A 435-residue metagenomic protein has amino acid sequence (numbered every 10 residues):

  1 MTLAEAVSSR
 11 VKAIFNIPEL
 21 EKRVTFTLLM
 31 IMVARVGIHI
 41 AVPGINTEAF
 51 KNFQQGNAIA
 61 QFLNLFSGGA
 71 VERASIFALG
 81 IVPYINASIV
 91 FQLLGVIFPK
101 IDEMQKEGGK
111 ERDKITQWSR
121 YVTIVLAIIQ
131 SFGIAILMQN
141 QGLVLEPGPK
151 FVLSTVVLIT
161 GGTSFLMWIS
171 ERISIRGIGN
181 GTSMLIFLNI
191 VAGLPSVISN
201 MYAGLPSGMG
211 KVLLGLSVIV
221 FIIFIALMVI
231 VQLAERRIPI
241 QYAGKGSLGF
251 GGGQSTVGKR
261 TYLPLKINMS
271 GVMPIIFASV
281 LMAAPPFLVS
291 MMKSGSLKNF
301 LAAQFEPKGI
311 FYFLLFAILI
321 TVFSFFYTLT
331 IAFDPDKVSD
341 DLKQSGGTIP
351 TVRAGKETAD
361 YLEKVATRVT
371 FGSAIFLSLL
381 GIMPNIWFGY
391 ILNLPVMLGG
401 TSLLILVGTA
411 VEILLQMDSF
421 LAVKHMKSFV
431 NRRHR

Functional and structural regions predicted by a protein language model:
M1-Q105, K110-R435: N-terminal cationic and glycine-rich segments that engage phosphates or anionic surfaces
